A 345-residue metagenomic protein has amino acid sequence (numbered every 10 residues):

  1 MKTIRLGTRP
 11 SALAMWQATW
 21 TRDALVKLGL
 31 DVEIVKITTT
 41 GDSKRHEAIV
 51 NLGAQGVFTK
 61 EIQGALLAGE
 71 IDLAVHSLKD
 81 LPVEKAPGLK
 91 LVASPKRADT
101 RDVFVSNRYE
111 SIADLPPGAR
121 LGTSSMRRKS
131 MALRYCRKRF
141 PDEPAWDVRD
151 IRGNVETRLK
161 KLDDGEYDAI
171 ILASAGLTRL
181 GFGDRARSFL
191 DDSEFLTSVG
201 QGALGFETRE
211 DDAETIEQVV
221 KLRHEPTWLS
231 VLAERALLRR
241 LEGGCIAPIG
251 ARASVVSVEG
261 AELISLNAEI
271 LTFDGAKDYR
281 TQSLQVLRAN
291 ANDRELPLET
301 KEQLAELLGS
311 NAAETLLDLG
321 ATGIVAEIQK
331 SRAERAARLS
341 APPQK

Functional and structural regions predicted by a protein language model:
M1-T38, S43-K44, N51, R134-K345: Small-molecule-sensing regulatory modules
M15, T19, A68, S77-L78: Short, small/hydrophobic-residue-rich motifs at membrane-helix boundaries and re-entrant hairpins of integral membrane
H46-L73: Short, structured active-site "lid" loops
Q55, E70-S77, D168-A173: Paired acidic/hydrophobic, glycine-rich loop segments that form the ligand-binding mouth/hinge of periplasmic-binding
G64, I112-A113, L159-K160: Alpha-helical segments flanking ligand/cofactor-binding loops in enzyme cores
A65-L67, L81, G309: Extracytoplasmic loops/domains of multi-pass membrane proteins
L78-L81, P87-A145: A conserved helix-loop-strand patch within extracytoplasmic ligand-binding domains of the periplasmic binding
